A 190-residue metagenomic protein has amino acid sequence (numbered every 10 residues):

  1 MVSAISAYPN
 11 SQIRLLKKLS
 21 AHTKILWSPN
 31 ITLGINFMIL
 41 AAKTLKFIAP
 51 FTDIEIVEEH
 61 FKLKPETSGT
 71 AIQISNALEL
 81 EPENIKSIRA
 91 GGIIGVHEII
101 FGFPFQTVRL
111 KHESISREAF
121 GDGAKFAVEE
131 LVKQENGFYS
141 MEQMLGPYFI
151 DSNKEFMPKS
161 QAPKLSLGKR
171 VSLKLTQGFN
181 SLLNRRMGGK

Functional and structural regions predicted by a protein language model:
I5-I25, N36, T44: Rossmann-fold NAD(P)-binding glycine/threonine-rich loop
I5-Y8, N30-T32, E59-F61: Short, ordered loop/turn segments at secondary-structure junctions
K18-W27, F103-L110: Glycine/charged-rich beta-loop-alpha catalytic/anionic-binding loops adjacent to active sites
F37-F51: Rossmann-like NAD(P)H-binding beta-loop-alpha module
P50-K159: C-terminal substrate-binding/catalytic lobe of Rossmann-fold NAD(P)-dependent oxidoreductases
G168-K190: Long, low-complexity, intrinsically disordered segments
